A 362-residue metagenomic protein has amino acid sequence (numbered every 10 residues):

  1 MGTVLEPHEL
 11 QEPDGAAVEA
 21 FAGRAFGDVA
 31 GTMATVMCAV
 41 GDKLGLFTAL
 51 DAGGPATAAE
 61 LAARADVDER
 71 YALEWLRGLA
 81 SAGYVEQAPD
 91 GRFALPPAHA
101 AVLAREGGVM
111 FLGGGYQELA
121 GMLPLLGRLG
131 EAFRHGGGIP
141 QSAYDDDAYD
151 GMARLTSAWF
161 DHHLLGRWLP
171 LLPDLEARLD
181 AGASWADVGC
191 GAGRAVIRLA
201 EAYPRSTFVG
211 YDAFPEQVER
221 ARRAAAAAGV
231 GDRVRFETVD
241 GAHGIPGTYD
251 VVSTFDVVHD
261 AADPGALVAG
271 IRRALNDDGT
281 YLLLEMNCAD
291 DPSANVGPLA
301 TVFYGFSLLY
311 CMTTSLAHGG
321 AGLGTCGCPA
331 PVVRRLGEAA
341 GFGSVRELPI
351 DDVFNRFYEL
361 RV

Functional and structural regions predicted by a protein language model:
M1-V36: N-terminal leader segment of winged-helix/HTH proteins
G27-M33, M37-K43, T48-A49, L73 (+1 more regions): Conserved Class I S-adenosyl-L-methionine-dependent methyltransferase catalytic core
L50-G54, A200: Short helix-to-turn junction characteristic of helix-turn-helix DNA-binding domains, especially the helix
A58-R64: A short acidic, leucine-rich amphipathic alpha-helix
P124-H259, P264-A266, L284: Conserved adenosyl
G265-D277: A short glycine-rich, Lys/Arg-flanked "PGG" loop and its adjoining helix->strand segment in the class I
L284-A339: C-terminal alpha-helical "lid/dimerization" subdomain adjacent to the S-adenosyl-L-methionine
G341-V362: Core SAM-dependent methyltransferase catalytic element
